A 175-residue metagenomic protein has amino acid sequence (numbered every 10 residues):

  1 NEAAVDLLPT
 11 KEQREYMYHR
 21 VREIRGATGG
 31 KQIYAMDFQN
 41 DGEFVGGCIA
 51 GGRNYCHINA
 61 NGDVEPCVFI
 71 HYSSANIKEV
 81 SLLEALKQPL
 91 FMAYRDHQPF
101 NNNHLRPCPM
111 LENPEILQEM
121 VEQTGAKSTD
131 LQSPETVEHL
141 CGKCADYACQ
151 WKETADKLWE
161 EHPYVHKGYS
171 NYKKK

Functional and structural regions predicted by a protein language model:
N1-G47, G51, A60-N61, E65 (+1 more regions): Radical SAM enzyme [4Fe-4S]-AdoMet core and its adjacent flexible, acidic and glycine-rich loops/tails across
F69-K175: Flexible mid-to-C-terminal extensions adjoining Fe-S/redox cofactors in radical SAM and related proteins
